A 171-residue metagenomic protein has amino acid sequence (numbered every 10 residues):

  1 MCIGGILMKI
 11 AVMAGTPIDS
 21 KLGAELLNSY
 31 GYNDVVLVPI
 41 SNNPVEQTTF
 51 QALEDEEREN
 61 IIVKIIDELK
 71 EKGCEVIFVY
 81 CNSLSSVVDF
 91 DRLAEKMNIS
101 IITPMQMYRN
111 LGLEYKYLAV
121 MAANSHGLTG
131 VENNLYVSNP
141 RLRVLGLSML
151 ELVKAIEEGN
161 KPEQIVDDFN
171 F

Functional and structural regions predicted by a protein language model:
C2-F171: Non-catalytic structural scaffold of enzyme domains
